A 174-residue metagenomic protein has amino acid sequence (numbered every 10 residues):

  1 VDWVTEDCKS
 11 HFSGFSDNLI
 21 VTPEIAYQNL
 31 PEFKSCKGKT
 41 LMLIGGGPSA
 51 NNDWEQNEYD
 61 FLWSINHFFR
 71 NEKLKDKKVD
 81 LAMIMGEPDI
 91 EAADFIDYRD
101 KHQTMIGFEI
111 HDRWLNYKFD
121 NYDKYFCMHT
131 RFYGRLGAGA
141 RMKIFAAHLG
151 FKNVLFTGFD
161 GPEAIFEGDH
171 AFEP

Functional and structural regions predicted by a protein language model:
V1-P174: Metal-ion/cofactor- or nucleotide/acyl-coenzyme-handling active-site neighborhoods
